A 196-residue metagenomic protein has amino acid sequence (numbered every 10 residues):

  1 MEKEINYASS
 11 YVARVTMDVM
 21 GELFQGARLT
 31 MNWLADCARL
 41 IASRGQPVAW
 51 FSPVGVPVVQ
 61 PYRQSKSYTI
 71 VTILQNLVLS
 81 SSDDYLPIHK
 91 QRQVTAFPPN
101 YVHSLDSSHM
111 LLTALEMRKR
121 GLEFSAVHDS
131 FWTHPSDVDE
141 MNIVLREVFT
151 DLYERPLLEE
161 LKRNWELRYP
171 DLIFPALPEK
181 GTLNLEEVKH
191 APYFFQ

Functional and structural regions predicted by a protein language model:
M1-Q196: Conserved catalytic core of nucleotide polymerization and phosphodiester-bond processing enzymes
